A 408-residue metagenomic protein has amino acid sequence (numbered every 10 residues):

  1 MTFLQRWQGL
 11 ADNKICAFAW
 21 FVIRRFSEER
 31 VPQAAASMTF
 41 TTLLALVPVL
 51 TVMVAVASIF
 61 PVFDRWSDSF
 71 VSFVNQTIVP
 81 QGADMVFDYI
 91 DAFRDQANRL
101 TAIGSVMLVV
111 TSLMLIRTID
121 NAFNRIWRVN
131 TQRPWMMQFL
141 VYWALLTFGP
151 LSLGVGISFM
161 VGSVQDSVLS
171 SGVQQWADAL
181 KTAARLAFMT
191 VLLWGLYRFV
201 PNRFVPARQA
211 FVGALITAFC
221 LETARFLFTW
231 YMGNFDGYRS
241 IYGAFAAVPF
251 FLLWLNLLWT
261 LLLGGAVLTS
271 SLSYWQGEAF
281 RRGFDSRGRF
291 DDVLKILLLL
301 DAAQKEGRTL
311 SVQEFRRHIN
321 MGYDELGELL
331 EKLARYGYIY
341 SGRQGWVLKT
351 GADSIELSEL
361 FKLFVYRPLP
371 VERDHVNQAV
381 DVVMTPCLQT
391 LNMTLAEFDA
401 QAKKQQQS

Functional and structural regions predicted by a protein language model:
M1-W194: Internal transmembrane helix-loop-helix hairpins in multi-pass membrane proteins, together with their boundary/packing
F60, D64, D120, W127-T131 (+6 more regions): Membrane-interfacial segments
F123, W254, L360: Residue-level signature of catalytic and energy-coupling elements of molecular machines, predominantly ATP/GTP-dependent
V141-Y142, S163-N256: Hydrophobic alpha-helical transmembrane segments and adjacent short intramembrane/lumenal linkers of inner/organellar
W143, T147-P150, R287, V312-F315: Membrane-proximal intrinsically disordered regions of secretory-pathway and membrane-system proteins
N256-D292: Membrane-interfacial segments at transmembrane helix termini in multi-pass membrane proteins
G288-L310, R317: Short amphipathic alpha-helical interface segments
E306-S408: Structured cytosolic domains appended to multi-pass membrane proteins
